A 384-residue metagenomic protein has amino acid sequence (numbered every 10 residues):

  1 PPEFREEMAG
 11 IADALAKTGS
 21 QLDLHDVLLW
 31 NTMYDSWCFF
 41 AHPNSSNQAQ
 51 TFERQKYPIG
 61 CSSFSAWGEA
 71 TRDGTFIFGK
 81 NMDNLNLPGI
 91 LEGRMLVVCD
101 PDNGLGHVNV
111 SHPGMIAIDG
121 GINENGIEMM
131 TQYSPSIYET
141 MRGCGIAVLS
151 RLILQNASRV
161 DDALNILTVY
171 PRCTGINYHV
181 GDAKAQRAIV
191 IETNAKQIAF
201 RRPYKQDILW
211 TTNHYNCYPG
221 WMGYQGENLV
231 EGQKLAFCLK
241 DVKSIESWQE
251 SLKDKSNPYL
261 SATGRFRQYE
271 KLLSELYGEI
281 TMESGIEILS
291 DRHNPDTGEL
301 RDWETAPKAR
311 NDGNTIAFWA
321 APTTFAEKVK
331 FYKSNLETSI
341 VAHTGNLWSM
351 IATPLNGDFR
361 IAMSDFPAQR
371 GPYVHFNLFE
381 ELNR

Functional and structural regions predicted by a protein language model:
P1-A147, Y170-N177, R384: A contiguous strand-loop segment
P1-G60, L154-R384: C-terminus-biased signal that marks the final domain/tail of proteins
H112, G121, I127, L152-L164: Cysteine-dependent hydrolase recognition
N125-I127, I137-M141, L152, S244-E246 (+1 more regions): Short amphipathic alpha-helical segments, especially helix-boundary/capping motifs
I146-S150, F266: Residue-level signal for cytosolic alpha-helical hairpin/rod architecture
